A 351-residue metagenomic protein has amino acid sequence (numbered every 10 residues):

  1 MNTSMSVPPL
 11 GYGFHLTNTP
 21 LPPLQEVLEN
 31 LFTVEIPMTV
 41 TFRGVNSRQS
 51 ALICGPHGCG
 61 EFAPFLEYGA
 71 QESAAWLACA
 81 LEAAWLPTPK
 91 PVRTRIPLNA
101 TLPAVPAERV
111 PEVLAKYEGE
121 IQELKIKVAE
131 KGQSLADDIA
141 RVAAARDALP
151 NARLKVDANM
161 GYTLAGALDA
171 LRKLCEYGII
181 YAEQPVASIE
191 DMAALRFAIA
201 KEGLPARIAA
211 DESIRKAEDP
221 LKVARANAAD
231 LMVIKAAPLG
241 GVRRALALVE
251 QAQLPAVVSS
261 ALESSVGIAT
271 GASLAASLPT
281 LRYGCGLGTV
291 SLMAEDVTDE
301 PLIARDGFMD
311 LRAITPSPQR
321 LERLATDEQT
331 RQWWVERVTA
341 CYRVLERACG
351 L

Functional and structural regions predicted by a protein language model:
N2-F32, I36-R48, C59-P64, A83-L86 (+2 more regions): Flexible C-terminal active-site loop/helix
V34, G60-F62, T94-L102, Q122-I126 (+6 more regions): Hydrophobic faces of well-ordered beta-strands that scaffold small-molecule active sites in alpha/beta enzyme cores
I36-G44, R95-V110, V128, A158-L164 (+1 more regions): Active-site mouth loops of central-metabolism enzymes
Q49-C54: Short beta-strand elements
G60, F65-R109: Mid-domain alpha/beta scaffold segments of enzyme catalytic cores
E61-Q71, Q122-I139: Glycine-rich, proline-tolerant flexible connector loops at the mouths of alpha/beta enzymes
A84-P87, A100-K116, K131-G132, I139-A144: Short, charged beta->alpha transition segments
K131-T270, A275, E295-V297, L302: Catalytic core of soluble alpha/beta enzymes
